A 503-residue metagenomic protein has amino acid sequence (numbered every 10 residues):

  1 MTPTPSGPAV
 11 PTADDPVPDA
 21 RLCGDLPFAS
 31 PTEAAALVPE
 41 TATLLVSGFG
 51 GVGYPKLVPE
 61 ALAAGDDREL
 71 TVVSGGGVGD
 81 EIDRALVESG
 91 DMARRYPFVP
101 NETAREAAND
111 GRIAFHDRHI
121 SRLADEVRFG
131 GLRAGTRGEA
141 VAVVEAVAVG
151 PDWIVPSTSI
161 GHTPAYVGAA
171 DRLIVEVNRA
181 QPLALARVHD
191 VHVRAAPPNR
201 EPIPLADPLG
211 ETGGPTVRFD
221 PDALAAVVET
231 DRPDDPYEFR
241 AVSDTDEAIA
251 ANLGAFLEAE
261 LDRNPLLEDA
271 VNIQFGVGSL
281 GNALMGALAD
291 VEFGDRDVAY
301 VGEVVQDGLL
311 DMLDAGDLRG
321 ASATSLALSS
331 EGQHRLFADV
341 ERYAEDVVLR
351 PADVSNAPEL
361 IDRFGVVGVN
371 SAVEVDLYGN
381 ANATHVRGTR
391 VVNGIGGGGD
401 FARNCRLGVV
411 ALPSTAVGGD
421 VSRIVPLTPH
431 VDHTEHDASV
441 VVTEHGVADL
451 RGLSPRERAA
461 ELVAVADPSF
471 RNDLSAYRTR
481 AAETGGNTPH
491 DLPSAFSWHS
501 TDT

Functional and structural regions predicted by a protein language model:
T2-T503: Conserved alpha/beta enzyme-core scaffold
